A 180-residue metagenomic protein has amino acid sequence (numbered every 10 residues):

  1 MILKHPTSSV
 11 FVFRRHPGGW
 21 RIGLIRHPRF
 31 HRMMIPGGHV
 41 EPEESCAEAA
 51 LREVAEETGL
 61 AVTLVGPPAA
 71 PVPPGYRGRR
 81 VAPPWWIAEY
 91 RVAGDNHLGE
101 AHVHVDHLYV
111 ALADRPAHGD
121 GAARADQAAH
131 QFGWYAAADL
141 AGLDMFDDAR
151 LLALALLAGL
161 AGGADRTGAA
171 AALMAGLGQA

Functional and structural regions predicted by a protein language model:
M1-I35, A47, V62-G66: N-terminal strand-loop-strand
I2, H97-A101, A123-A125: Short secondary-structure boundary/capping segments
H5, I35, E57, H102-D106: Short connector loops at helix/strand junctions that flank enzyme active sites, especially segments positioning acidic
H27, G37, A137-D139: Active-site donor-binding loop signature of nucleotide-sugar glycosyltransferases
I35-R80: The catalytic Nudix box helix
P74-G119: Active-site-adjacent beta-strand/loop module that shapes the phosphate/pyrophosphate-binding cleft
V103-G159: NUDIX/MutT-family hydrolases
L154-A180: Compositionally biased, intrinsically disordered linkers/stalks adjacent to structured regions
